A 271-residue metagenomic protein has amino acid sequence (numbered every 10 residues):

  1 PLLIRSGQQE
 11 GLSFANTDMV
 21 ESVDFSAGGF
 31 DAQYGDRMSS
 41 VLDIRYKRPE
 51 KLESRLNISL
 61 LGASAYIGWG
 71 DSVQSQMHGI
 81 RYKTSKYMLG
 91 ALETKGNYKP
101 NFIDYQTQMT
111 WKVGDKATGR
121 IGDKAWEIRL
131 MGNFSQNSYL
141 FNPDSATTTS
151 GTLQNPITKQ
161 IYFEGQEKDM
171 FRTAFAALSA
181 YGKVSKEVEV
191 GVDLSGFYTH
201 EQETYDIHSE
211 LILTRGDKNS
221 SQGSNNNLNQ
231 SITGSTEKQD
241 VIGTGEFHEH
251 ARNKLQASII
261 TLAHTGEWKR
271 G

Functional and structural regions predicted by a protein language model:
P1-F25: Short acidic/polar hinge/loop motifs at secondary-structure boundaries that mediate gating or recognition
E10-S13, G28, A32-S54: N-terminal periplasmic accessory domains that precede and gate Gram-negative outer-membrane beta-barrel machines
M19, E50-S54, S72-Q76, D115-L130 (+2 more regions): Outer-envelope beta-barrel architecture signal
D24, R55-S59, M77-R81, T118 (+3 more regions): Transmembrane beta-strands of outer-membrane beta-barrel proteins
G29, Y46, L60-G62, D71 (+4 more regions): Transmembrane beta-strands of outer-membrane beta-barrel pores
M38-S40, L52, L61-A65, I103-T107 (+2 more regions): Hydrophobic, lipid-facing positions within transmembrane beta-strands of outer-membrane proteins
Y46, I58, W69-D71, W111-V113 (+4 more regions): Residue-level signature of outer-membrane beta-barrel architecture
S85-Y87, G96-Y98, D123, E127-K183 (+2 more regions): Flexible loop and strand-edge segments within Gram-negative outer membrane beta-barrel domains
